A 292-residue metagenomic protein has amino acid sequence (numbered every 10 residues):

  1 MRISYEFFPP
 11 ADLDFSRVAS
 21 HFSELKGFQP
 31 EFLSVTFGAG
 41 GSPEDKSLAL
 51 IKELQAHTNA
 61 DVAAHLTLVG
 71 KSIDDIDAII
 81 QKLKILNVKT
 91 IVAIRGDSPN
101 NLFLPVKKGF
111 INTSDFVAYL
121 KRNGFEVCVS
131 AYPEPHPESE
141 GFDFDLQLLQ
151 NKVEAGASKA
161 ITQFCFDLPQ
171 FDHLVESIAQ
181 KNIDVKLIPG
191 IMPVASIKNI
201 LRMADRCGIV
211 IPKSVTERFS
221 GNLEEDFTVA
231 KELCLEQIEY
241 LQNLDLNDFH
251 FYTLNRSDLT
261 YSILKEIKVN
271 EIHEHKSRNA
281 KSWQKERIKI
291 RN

Functional and structural regions predicted by a protein language model:
R2-R17, V62-D74, C128-F144, F219-E232: Active-site mouth loops of central-metabolism enzymes
E6, L33, L83, K152 (+3 more regions): Conserved, mostly hydrophobic/aromatic
E6-P10, T36-G40, H65-K71, G96-S98 (+4 more regions): Active-site beta-loop-alpha junctions enriched in small/polar residues
D12-L25, S47, I73-Q81, G141-N151 (+1 more regions): Short, acidic/polar
D14-S16, G41-E53, S72-A78, D97-L120 (+3 more regions): Active-site-adjacent beta->alpha loops and helix N-cap segments on the catalytic face of soluble alpha/beta enzymes
S23-T36, E154-A155: Catalytic domains of carbohydrate-active enzymes, especially glycoside hydrolases
S34, A63, V92-A93, I161 (+1 more regions): Conserved beta-strand positions in the central sheet of alpha/beta enzyme cores
K107-P133, N182-K231, E236, N255 (+1 more regions): Active-site pocket-lining/capping segments in soluble small-molecule metabolic enzymes
